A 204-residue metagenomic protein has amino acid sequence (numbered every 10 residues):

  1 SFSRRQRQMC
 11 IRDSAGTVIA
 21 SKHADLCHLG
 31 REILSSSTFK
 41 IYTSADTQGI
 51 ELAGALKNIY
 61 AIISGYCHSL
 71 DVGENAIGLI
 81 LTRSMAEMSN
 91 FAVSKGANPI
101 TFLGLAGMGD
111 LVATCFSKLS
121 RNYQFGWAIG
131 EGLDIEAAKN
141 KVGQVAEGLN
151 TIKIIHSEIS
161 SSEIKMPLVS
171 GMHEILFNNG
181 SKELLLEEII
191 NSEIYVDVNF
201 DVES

Functional and structural regions predicted by a protein language model:
S1-I11: Single conserved hydrophobic/aromatic residue that forms the stacking wall/gate of nucleotide- or nucleobase-binding
S3, L81, G148: Short, conserved glycine- and acidic-residue-centered signature motifs in active-site or ligand-binding loops
Q6, M88, I155: Aromatic/hydrophobic pocket-lining residues that form π-stacking "cages" and hydrophobic walls in ligand
M9-I11, V18-I19, V142, M172: Hydrophobic aliphatic residue packing
S14-T101: Internal alpha-helical scaffold of NAD(P)-dependent oxidoreductase catalytic cores
K57, S64-H68, V93-S204: NAD(P)-dependent Rossmann-like dehydrogenase/reductase catalytic/cofactor-binding core
